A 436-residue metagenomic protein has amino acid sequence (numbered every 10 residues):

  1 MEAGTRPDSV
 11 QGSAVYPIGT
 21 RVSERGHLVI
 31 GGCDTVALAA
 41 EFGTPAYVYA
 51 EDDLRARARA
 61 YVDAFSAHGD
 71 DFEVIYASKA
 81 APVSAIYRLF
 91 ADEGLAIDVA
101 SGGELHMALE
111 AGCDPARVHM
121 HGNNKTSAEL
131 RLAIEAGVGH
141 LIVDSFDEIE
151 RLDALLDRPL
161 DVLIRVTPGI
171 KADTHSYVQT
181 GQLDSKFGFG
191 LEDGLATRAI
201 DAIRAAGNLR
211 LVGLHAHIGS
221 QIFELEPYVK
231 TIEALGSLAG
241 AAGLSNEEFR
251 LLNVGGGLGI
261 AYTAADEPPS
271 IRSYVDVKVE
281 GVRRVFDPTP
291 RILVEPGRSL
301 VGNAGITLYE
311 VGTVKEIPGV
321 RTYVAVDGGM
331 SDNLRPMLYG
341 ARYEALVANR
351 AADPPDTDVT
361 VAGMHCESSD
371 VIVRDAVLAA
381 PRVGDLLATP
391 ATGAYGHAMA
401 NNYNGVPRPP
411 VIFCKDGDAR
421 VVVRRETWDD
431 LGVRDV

Functional and structural regions predicted by a protein language model:
M1-L141, F146-D161, T197, D201-R210 (+4 more regions): A charged N-terminal "starter" segment
E2-G12, L155, P168-K315, L378 (+2 more regions): Active-site loop/helix belt of alpha/beta enzymes
D71-I75, G94-A96, P115-H119, H140 (+7 more regions): Structural preference for beta-strand elements that scaffold enzyme active sites
P82-A85, H106-M107, T126, E150 (+7 more regions): Flexible loop/turn segments at secondary-structure boundaries
G102-G103, F146, G257, G297 (+1 more regions): Short, ordered loop/turn segments at secondary-structure junctions
H121, D144, H217, G255 (+1 more regions): Conserved residues at the C-terminal ends of beta-strands
V277, R283, P288-V436: Charged (often Lys/Glu-rich) extended helix/loop segments that serve as interaction or gating elements
